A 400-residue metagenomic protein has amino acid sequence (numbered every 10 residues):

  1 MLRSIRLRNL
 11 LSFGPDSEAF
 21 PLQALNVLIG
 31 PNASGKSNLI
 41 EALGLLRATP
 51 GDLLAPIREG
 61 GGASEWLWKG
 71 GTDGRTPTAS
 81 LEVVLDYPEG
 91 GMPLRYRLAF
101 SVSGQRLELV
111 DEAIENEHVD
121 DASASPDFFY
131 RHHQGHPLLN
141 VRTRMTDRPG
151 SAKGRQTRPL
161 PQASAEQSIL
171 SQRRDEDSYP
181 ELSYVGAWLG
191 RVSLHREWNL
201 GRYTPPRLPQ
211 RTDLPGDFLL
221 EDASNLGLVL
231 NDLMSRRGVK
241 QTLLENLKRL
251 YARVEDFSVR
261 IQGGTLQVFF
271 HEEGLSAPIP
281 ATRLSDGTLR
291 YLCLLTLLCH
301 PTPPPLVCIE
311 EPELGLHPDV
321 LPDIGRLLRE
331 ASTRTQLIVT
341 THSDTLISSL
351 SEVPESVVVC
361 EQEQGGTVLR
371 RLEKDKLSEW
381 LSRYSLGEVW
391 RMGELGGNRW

Functional and structural regions predicted by a protein language model:
M1, D323-W400: C-terminal lobe/lid and adjacent interdomain/linker elements of RecA-like ASCE P-loop ATPase modules
M1-D16: N-terminal pre-Walker A segment at the start of P-loop NTPase domains
S17-Q23, C299-T302: Phosphate-binding P-loop
A24-G62, E112, Y291-L295, T340: Phosphate-binding glycine-rich loops of NTP-binding sites
P31, N225, G238, E245-C299 (+1 more regions): Conserved ABC ATPase signature
I40-E108: Conserved P-loop NTP-binding catalytic core
T72-G74, E89, C299-T302, R329-T333 (+1 more regions): Conserved catalytic network of the ASCE P-loop NTPase/AAA+ motor domain
G90-E245: Electropositive, glycine-dotted interaction segments that contact anionic polymers or phosphate-rich ligands
